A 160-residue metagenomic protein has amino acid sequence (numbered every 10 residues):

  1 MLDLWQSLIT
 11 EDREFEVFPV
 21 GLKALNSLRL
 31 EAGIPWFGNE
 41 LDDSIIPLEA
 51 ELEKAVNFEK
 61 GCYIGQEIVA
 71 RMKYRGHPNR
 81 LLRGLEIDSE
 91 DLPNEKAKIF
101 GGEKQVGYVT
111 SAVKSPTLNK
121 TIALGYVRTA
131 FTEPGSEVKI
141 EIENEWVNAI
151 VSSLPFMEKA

Functional and structural regions predicted by a protein language model:
M1-L82: Glycine-rich, acidic
I45-I46, A50-A160: Glycine-rich, small/acidic residue-mixed loop/short-helix segments
